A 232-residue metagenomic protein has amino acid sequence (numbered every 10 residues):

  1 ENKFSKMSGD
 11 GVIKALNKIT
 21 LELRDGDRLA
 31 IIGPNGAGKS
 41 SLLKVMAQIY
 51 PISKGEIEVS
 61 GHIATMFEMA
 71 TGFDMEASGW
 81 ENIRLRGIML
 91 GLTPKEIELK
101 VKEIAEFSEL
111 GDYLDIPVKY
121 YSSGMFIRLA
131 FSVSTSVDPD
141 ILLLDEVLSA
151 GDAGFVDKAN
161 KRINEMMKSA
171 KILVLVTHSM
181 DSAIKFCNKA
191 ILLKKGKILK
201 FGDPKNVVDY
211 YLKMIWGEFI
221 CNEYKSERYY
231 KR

Functional and structural regions predicted by a protein language model:
E1, R84, E96-Y113, A130: Conserved ABC ATPase "signature" region
I32-P34: The feature captures the beta-strand-to-loop junction immediately N-terminal to the Walker
T177-H178: H-loop/switch region of ABC-family ATPase nucleotide-binding domains
F186-D203, Y211: H-loop (His-switch) and adjacent beta-strand-loop-beta switch element of ABC-type ATPase nucleotide-binding domains
D209, K213-R232: ABC ATPase nucleotide-binding domains
